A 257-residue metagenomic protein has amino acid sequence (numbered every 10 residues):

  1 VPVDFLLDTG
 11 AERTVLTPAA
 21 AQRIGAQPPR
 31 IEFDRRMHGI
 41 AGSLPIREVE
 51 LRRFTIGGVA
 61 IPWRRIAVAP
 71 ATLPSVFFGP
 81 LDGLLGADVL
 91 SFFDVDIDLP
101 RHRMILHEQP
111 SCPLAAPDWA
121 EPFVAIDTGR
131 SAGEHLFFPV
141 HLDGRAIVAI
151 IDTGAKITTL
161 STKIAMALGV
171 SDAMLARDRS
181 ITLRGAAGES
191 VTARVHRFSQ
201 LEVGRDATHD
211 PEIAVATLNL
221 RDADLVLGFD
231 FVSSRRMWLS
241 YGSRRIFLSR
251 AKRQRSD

Functional and structural regions predicted by a protein language model:
V1-D257: Pepsin/retropepsin-fold aspartyl endopeptidases
